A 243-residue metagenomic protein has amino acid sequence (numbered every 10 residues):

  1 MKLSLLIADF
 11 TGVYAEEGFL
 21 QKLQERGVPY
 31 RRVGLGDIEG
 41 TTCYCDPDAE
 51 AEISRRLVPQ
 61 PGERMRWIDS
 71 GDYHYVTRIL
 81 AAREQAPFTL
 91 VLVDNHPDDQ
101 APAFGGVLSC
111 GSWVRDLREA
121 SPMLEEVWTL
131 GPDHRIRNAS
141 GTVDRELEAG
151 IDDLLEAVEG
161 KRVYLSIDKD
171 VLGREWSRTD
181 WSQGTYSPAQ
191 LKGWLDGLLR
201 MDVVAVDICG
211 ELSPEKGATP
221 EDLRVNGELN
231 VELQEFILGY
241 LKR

Functional and structural regions predicted by a protein language model:
K2-I68, D72-T89, P122, E126-R243: Catalytic cores of soluble, metal-dependent hydrolases
L90-P102, W113: Long, hydrophobic, well-ordered secondary-structure blocks that form the structural core and pocket-lining surfaces
G105-L108: Glycine- and acidic-residue-enriched helix-capping/strand-helix junction motifs
C110-V114, P188: Amphipathic alpha-helical segments in well-structured domains
